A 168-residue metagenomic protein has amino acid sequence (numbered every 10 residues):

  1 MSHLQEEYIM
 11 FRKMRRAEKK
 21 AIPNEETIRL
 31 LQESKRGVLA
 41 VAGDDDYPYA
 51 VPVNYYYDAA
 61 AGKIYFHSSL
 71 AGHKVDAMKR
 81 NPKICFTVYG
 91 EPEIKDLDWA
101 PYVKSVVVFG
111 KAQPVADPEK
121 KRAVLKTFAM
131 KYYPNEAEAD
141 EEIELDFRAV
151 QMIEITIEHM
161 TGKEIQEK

Functional and structural regions predicted by a protein language model:
S2-E18, E93-K168: Charged, gly/pro-rich active-site loop segments
F11-V38: Short, basic/aromatic recognition patches
T27, K35, G62, P82-I84 (+2 more regions): A generic secondary-structure signal marking the coil-to-beta-strand transition
L30-L31, A77-M78, F128: A generic structural signal for nonpolar/aromatic side chains embedded in well-ordered alpha-helices
S34-L70, F86: Short beta-strand segments
V38, Y65, C85, F109 (+1 more regions): Beta-strand secondary-structure signal
Y56-D58, K79, T156: Well-ordered beta-strand positions
S68, H73-P101: Helix-adjacent hinge/juxtasegments
